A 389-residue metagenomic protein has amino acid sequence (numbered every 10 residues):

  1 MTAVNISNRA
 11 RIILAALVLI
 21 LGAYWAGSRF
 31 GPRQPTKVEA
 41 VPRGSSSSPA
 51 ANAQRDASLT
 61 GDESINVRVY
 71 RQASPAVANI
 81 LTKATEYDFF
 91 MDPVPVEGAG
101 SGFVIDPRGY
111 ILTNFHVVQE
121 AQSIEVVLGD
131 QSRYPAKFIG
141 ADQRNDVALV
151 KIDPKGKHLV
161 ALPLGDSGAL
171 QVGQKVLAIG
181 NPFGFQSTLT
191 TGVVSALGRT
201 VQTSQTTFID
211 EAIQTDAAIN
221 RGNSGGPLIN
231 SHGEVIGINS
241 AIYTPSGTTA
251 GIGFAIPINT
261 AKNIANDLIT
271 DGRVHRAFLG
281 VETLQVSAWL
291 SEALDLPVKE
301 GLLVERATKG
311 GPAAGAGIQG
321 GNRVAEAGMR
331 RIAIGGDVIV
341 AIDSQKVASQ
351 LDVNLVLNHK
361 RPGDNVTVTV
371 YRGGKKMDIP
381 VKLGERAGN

Functional and structural regions predicted by a protein language model:
M1-I6: N-terminal Lys/Arg-rich, disordered targeting/topogenic segments
S7-E300, E305-K309, I342, Q350-N365 (+2 more regions): Serine-dependent protease modules
I111-L112, G315-Q350: Conserved PDZ fold ligand-binding element
